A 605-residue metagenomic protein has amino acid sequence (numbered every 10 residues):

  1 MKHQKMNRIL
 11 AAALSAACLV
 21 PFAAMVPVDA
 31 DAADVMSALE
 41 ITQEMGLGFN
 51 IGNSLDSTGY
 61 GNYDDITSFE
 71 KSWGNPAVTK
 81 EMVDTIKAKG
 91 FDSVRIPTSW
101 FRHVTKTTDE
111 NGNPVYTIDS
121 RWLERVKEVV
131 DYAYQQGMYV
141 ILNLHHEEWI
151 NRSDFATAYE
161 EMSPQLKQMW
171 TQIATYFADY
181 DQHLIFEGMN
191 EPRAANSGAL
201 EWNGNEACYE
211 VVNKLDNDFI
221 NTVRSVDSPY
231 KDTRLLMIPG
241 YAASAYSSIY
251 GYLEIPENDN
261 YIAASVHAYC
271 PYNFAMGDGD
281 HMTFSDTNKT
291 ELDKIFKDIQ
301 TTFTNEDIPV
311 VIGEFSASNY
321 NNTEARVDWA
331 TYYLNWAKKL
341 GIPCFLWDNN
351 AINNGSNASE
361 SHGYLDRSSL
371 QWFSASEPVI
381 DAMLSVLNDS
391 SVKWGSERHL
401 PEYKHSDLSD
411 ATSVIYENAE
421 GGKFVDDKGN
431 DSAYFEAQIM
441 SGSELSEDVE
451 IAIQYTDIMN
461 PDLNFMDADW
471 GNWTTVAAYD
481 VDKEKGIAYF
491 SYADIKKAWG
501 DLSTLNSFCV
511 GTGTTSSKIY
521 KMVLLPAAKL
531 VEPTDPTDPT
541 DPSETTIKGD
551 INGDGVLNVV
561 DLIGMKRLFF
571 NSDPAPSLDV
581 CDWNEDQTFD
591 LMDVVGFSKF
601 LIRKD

Functional and structural regions predicted by a protein language model:
L10-A13, V20-D29, V531-D605: Cellulosome-associated attachment modules in secreted, modular CAZymes
V28-S93: N-terminal carbohydrate-binding accessory modules
G52-V78, T107-I118, T157-A158, N273-L292: Acidic/histidine-rich helix-loop elements that form or flank divalent-metal/phosphate-binding sites at the catalytic
W73-V94, V104, E110-H146, R152-G188 (+1 more regions): An active-site-proximal structural segment forming one wall of the substrate-binding cleft that immediately precedes
A77-S99, F296-F303, W336, P343: Catalytic domains of carbohydrate-active enzymes, especially glycoside hydrolases
P164-D280, K297-S318, K339-L340: Active-site region of glycoside hydrolase catalytic domains
N322-H405, E532-T534: Aromatic-rich peripheral "rim/lid" segments of glycoside hydrolase catalytic domains that contact and position glycan
D407-W499, G511-A528: Extracellular ligand-binding interfaces
